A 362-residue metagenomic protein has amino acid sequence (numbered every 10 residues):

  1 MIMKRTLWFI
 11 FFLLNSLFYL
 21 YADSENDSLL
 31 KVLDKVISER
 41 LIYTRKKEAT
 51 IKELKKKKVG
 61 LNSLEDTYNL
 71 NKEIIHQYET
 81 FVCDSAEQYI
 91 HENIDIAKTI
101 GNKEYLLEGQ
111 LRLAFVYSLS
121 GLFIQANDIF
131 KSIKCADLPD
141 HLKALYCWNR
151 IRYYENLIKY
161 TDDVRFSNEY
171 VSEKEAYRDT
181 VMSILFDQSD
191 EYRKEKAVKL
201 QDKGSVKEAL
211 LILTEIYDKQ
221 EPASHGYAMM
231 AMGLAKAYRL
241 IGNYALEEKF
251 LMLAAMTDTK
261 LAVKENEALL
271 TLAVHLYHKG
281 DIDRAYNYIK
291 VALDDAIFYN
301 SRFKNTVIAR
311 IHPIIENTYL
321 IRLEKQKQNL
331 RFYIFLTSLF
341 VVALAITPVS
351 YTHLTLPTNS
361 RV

Functional and structural regions predicted by a protein language model:
M1-M3: N-terminal secretory signal peptides that target proteins for export/translocation
T6-L14: Sec-dependent N-terminal signal peptides
N15-L20: C-terminal segment of classical bacterial N-terminal signal peptides
Y21-L320: A "functional boundary" signal
E316-F335: Membrane-interface helix-start motif
I334-V349: Selective detector of the "anchor" transmembrane alpha-helix that sits immediately C-terminal
T352-T358: Conserved small/polar residues in nucleotide/adenosyl-binding loops
